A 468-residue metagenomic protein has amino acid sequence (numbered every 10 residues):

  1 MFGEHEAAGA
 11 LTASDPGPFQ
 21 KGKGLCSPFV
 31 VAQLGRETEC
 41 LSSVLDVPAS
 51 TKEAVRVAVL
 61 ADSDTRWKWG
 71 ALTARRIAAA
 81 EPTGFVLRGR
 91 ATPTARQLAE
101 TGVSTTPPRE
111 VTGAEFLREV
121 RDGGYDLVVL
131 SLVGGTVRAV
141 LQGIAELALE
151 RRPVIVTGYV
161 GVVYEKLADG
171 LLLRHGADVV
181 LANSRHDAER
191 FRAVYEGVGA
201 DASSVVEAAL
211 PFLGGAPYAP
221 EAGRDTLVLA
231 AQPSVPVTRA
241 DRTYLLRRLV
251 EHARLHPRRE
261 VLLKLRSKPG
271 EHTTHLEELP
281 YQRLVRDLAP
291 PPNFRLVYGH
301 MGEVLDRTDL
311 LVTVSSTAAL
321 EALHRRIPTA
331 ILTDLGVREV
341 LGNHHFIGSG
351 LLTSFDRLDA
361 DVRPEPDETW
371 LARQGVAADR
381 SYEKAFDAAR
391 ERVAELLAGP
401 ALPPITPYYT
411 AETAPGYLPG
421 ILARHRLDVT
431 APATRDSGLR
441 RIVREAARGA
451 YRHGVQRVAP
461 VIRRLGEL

Functional and structural regions predicted by a protein language model:
H5, T12-P28, S42: Intrinsically disordered, low-complexity segments enriched in serine/proline and basic residues
S43-D64: Nucleotide-activated donor-dependent transferases that construct or modify glycoconjugates
A58-G84, R88-D201: Active-site and donor-binding regions of nucleotide-sugar-utilizing enzymes
W69, L213-R283: Conserved catalytic-core segment of nucleotide-activated headgroup transferases in glycan assembly
G176-R242: A nucleotide-sugar donor-handling region in carbohydrate enzymes
T274-L323: Donor nucleotide-activated moiety binding/catalytic core segment of transferases that use nucleotide-activated donors
A318-D387, E391: Catalytic binding pocket for nucleotide-activated donors in carbohydrate/polymer assembly enzymes
D359-L468: C-terminal amphipathic helix plus adjacent low-complexity, charged tail appended to glycosyltransferase catalytic
